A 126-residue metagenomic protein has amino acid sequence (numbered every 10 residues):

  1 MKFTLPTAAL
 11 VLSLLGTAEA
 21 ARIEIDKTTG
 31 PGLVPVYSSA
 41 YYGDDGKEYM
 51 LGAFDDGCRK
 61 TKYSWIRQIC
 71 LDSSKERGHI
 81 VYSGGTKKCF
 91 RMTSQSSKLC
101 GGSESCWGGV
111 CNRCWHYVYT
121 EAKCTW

Functional and structural regions predicted by a protein language model:
M1-R22: Fungal secretory targeting signals
K2, V36, E48, A53 (+3 more regions): Intrinsic disorder/low-structure terminal segments
T4, T61-S64: Residue-level detector of intrinsically disordered/flexible regions characterized by low predicted structural confidence
A9, S13, Y63, G101-G102: Exposed boundary/loop context
V11-L12, P31, T125: Compositionally biased non-globular segments, especially hydrophobic aliphatic-rich helices of signal peptides
E19-K62: Short, surface-exposed binding/anchoring microloops in extracellular/periplasmic proteins
G57, I66-W126: Extracellular low-complexity, O-glycosylation-prone Ser/Thr/Pro/Gly-rich "stalks" and linkers flanking catalytic
